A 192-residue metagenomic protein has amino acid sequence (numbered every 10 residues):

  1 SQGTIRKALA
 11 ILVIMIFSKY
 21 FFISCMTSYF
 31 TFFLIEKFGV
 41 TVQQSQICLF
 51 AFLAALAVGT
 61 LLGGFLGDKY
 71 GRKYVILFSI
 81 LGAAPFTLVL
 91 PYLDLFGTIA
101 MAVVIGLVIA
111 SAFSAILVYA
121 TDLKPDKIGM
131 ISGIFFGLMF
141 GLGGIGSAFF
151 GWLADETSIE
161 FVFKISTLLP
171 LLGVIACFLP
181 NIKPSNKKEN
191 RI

Functional and structural regions predicted by a protein language model:
R6-T60: Extracytoplasmic gate region of multi-pass secondary transporters
G59-G71, A154-D155: Helix-to-loop junctions at the C-terminal end of transmembrane segments in multipass secondary transporters
Y74-V89, T167: Structural signature of the two symmetry-related core transmembrane helices
F86-L90, I105, A176-C177: MFS-fold secondary transporters
F96-I105: Paired small-residue
S111-K124: Intracellular juxtamembrane helix-capping segments at the cytosolic ends of symmetry-related transmembrane helices
T121, P125-I159, S166: A late C-terminal transmembrane helix in Major Facilitator Superfamily
T167-I192: Multi-pass alpha-helical transporter architecture, strongest for 12-TM Major Facilitator/SLC carriers used
